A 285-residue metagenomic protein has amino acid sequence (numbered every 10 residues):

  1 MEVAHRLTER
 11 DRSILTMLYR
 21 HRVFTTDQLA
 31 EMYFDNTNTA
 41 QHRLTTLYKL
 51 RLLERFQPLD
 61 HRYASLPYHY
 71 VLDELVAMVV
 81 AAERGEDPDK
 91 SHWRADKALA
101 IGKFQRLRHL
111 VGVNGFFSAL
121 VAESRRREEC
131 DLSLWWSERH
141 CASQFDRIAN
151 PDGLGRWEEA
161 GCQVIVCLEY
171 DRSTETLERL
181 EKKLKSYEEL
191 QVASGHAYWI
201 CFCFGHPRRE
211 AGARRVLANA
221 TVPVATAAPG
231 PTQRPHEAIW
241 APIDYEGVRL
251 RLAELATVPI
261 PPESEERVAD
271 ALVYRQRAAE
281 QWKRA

Functional and structural regions predicted by a protein language model:
M1-A95, A100, K283-A285: Nuclease-adjacent, charged terminal/linker segments that flank catalytic cores
V3-R6, L15, T174, E178 (+2 more regions): Non-catalytic C-terminal interaction segments of nucleic acid-processing enzymes
H21-T25, A77, H140-A142, S173 (+1 more regions): Short, solvent-exposed loop/turn segments at secondary-structure junctions
M32-N38, S143, T176, R208: Acidic-and-aromatic substrate-binding clefts and catalytic sites of carbohydrate-active enzymes
F56-L59, G102-V111, S118, R125-V166 (+1 more regions): Active-site metal-binding core of divalent-cation-utilizing nuclease and nuclease-like domains
A81-R125: Helix-turn-helix/homeodomain-like alpha-helical modules used for DNA recognition and transcription-factor dimerization
A119-A122, R156, S186-A193, V216: A generic secondary-structure signal
